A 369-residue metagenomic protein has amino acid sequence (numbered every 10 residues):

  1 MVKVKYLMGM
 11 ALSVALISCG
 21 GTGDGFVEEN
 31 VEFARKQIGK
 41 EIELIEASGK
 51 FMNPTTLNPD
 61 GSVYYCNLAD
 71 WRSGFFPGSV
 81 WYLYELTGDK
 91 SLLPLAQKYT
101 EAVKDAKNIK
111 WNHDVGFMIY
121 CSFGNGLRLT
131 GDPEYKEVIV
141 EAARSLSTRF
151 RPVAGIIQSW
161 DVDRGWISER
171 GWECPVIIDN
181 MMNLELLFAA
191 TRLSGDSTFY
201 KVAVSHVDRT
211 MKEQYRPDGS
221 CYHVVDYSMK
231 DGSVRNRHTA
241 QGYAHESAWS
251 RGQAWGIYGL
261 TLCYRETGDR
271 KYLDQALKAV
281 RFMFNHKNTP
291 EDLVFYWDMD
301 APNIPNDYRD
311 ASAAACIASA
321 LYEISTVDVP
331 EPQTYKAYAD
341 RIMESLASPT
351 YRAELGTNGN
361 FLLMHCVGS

Functional and structural regions predicted by a protein language model:
M1-F26: Bacterial Sec-dependent N-terminal signal peptides
T22-S369: Glycan-recognition and catalytic cores of secretory/periplasmic carbohydrate-active enzymes
